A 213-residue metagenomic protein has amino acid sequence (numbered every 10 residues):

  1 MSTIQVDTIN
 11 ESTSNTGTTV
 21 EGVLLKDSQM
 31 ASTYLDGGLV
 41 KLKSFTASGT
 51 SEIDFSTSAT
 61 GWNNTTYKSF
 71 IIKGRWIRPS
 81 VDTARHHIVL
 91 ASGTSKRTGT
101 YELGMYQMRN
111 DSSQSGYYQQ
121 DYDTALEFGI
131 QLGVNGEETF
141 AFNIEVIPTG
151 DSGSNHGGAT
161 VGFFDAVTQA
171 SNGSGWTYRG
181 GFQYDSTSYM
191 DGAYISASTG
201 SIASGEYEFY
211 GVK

Functional and structural regions predicted by a protein language model:
S2-K213: Surface-exposed molecular-recognition determinants
